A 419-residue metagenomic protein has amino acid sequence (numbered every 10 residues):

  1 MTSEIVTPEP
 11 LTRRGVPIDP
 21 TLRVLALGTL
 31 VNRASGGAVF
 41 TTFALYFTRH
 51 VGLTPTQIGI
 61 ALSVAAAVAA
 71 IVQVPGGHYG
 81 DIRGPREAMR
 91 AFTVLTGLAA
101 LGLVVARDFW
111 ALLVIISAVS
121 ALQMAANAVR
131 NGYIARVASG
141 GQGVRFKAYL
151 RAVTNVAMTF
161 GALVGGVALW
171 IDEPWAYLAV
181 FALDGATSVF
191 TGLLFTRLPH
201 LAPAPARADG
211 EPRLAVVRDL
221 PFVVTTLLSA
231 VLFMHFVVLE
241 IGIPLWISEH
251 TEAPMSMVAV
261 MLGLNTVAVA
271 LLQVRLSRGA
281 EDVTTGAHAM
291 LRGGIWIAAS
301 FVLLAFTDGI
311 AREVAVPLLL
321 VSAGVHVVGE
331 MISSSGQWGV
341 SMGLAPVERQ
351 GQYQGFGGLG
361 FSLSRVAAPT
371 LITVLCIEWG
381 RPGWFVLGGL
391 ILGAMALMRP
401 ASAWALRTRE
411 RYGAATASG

Functional and structural regions predicted by a protein language model:
T2-L22, L198-V231, G419: Juxtamembrane intracellular "pre-TM" segments in multi-pass secondary transporters
G15-A67, P221-T266: Helix-loop boundary and gating motifs at the non-cytosolic
A70-R107: Conserved MFS/SLC helix-loop-helix module at the cytosolic interface between two early adjacent transmembrane helices
V72-G84, L169, L271-H288: Helix-to-loop junctions at the C-terminal end of transmembrane segments in multipass secondary transporters
E87-G102, G185, H288-L304: Structural signature of the two symmetry-related core transmembrane helices
I115-T154: Cytoplasmic helix-loop-helix junction between adjacent transmembrane helices in 12-TM secondary transporters
G166, A186-A204, L397-A401: C-terminal membrane-cytosol helix-exit motif in multi-pass small-molecule transporters
H288-S333: C-terminal transmembrane helical hairpin of 12-TM major facilitator-type secondary transporters
